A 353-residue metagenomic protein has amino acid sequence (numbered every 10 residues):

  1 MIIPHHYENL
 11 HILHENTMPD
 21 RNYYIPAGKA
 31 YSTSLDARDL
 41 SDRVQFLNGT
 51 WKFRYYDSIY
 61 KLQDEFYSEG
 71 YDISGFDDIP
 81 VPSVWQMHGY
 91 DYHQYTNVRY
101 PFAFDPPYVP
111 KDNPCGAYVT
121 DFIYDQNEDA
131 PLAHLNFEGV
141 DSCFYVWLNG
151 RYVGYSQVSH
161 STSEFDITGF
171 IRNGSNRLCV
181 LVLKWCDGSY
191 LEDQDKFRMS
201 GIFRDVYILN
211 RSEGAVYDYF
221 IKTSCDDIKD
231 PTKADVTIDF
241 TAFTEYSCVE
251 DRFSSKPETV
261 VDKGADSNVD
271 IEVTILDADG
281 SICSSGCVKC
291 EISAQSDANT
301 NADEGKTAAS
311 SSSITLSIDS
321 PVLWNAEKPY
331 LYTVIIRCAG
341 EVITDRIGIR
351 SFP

Functional and structural regions predicted by a protein language model:
I3-R21, Y31-T33, A37-R38, K52-S58 (+3 more regions): Accessory beta-strand-rich segments of carbohydrate-active enzymes
A130-P131, I171-S175, I318-L331: Short glycine/proline/serine/threonine-rich loop/turn segments at secondary-structure transition edges
L148, T232-E291, S311-I314: Beta-strand-rich binding/interaction modules
V153-G154, C283-D297, T307: Solvent-exposed serine/threonine-rich low-complexity stretches and specific carbohydrate-binding patches
S161-S163, S296-N299, K306-I318: Aromatic sugar-binding surface patches on proteins that engage polysaccharides or sugar-phosphate polymers
R177-V180, K328-A339: Short, aromatic- and glycine-rich surface loops/edge beta-strands on solvent-exposed regions
T223-A234: Short, solvent-exposed loop/linker segments at the N-terminal edge of repeated beta-sheet extracellular domains
R337-P353: N-terminal carbohydrate-binding accessory modules
